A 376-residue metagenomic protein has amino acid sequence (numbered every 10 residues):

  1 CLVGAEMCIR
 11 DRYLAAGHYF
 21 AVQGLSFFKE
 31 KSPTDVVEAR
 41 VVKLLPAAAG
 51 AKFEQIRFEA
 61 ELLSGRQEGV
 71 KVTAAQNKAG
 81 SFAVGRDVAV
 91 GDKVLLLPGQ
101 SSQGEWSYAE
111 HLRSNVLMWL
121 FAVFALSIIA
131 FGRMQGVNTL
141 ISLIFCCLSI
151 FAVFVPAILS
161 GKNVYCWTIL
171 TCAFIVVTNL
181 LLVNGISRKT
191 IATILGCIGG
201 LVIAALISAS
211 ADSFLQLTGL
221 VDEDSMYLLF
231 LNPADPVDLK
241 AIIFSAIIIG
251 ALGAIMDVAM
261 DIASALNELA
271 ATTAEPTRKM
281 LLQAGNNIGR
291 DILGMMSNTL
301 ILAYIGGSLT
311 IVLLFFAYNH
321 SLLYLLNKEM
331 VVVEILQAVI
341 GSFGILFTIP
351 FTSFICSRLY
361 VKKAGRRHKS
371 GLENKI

Functional and structural regions predicted by a protein language model:
C1-G4, I9: Single conserved hydrophobic/aromatic residue that forms the stacking wall/gate of nucleotide- or nucleobase-binding
F20-R40: Alpha-helical transmembrane signal-anchor/signal-peptide segments
P33-E54: Structural detector for short beta-strands of small beta-barrel domains
G80-N115: Extended, hydrophilic extramembrane loops/domains of integral membrane proteins
A122-L126, M134-L229, V237-G250: Transmembrane alpha-helical segments that form the functional core of multipass membrane systems
T193-C197, L201, N232-P233, V237-I249 (+4 more regions): Pore-lining and gate-forming transmembrane alpha-helices of multi-pass membrane transport proteins
L252-I262, L266-V312, N319: Helical hairpin unit composed of two closely spaced alpha helices linked by a short loop
D291, A303-I376: Hydrophobic alpha-helical transmembrane segments of membrane transport and translocation systems, primarily multi-pass
